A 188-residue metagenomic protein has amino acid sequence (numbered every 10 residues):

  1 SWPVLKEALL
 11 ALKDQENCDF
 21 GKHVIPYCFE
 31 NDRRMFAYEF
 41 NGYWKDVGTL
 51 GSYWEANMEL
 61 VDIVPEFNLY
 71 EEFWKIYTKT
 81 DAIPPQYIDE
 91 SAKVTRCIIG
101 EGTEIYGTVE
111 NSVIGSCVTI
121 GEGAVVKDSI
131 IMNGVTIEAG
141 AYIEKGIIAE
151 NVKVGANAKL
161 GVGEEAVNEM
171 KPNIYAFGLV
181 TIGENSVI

Functional and structural regions predicted by a protein language model:
W2-P3, E7-I188: Left-handed beta-helix
